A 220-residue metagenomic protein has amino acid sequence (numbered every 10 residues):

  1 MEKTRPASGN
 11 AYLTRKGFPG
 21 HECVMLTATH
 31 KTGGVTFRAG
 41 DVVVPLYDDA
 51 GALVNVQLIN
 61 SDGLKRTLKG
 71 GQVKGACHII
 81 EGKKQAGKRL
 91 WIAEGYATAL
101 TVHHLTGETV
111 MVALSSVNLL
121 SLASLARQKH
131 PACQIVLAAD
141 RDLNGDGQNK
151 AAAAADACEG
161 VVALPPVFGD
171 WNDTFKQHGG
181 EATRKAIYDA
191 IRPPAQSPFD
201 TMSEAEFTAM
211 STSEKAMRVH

Functional and structural regions predicted by a protein language model:
M1-D41, K84, P193-D200: TOPRIM metal-binding catalytic domain and adjacent DNA-binding surface shared by DnaG-type primases
M1-T4, H21-C23, V56, C77-I79 (+5 more regions): Generic hydrophobic, helix-prone segments enriched in Leu/Val/Ile
S8, Y12, K150, D170 (+3 more regions): Exposed alpha-helical structural elements
R15, G20, L26-A28, L58 (+4 more regions): Generic structural "secondary-structure junction" signal
K31-C133: Phosphate-handling DNA/RNA-contact segment within nucleic-acid enzymes
T67, I79, G95, V167-T174 (+2 more regions): Residue-level preference for alpha-helix termini and adjacent loops
K88-W91, Y96-D200: TOPRIM fold recognition
S197-H220: The Walker A/P-loop phosphate-binding site
